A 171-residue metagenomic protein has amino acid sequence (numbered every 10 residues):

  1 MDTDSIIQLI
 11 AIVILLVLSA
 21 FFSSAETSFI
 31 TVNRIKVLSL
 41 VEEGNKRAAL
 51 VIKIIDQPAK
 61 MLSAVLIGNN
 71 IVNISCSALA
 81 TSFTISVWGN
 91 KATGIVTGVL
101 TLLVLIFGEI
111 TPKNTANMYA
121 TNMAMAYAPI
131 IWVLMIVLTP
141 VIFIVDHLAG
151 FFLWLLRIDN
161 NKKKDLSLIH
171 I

Functional and structural regions predicted by a protein language model:
M1-I169: Membrane-embedded alpha-helical segments of inner-membrane proteins
